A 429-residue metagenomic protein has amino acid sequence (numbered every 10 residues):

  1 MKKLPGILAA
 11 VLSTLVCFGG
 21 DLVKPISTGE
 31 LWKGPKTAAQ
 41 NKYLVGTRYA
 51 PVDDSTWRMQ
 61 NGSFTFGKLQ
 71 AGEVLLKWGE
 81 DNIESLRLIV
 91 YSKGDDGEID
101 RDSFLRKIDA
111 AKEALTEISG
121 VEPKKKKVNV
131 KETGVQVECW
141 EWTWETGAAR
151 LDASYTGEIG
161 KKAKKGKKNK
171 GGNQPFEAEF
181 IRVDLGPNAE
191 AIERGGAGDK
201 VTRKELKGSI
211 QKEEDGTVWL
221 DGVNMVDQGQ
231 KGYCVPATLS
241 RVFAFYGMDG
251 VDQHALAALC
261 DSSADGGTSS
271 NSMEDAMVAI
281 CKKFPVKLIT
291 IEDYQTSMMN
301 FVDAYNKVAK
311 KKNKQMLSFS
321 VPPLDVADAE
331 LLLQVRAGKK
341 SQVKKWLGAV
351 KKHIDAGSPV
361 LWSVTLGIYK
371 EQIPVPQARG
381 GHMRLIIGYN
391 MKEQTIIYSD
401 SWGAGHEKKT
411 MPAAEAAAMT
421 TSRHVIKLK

Functional and structural regions predicted by a protein language model:
L4-S13: Sec-dependent N-terminal signal peptides
C17-E138, G172-Q211, G266, A276: Short helix/turn-capping signatures at newly exposed starts of structured segments
G20-V23, G29, K164-L324: Active-site-adjacent structural segments surrounding the nucleophilic cysteine of cysteine proteases and isopeptidases
T37, R101-I108, D227-P236, D249 (+4 more regions): Solvent-exposed, acidic/flexible segments
L69-E73, Q136-C139, G147-S154, A378-R384: Short, surface-exposed coil-to-beta transition loops
N82, A111, E138-W140, M273 (+3 more regions): Residues that flank catalytic or metal-binding motifs in active/ligand-binding sites
A163-V218, G367-A378, I387-K429: Noncatalytic regulatory segments and standalone regulatory/sensor domains
Q315-L317, P322-I397: Active-site-adjacent substructure of cysteine-protease-like catalytic cores
